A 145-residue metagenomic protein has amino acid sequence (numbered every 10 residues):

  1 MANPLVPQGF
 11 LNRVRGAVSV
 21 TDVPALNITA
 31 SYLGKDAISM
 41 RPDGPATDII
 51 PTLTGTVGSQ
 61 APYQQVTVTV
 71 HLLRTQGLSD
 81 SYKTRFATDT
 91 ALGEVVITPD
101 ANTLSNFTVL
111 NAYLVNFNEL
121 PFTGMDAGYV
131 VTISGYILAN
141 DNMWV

Functional and structural regions predicted by a protein language model:
M1-L11, S81-T90: Short linear motifs in intrinsically disordered
A2-H71, Y113-D126, V130, N140: Solvent-exposed edge beta-strands and adjacent loop segments that serve as assembly or binding interfaces
G58-T90: Short, conserved turn/kink motifs that form compact alpha/beta structural patches or helix kinks used as
T69-L73, T98, T132-Y136: Residue-level recognition of well-ordered beta-strand positions that form the cores of beta-sheet-rich folds across
L73-T75, T98-N102, A112-L114: Beta-hairpin (beta-strand-turn-beta-strand) motif
S81-T108: Short, acidic/charged, Gly/Pro-enriched secondary-structure junctions
N102, I137-N140: Short acidic/polar capping segments at secondary-structure boundaries
N142-V145: Short acidic DE-rich linear segments
